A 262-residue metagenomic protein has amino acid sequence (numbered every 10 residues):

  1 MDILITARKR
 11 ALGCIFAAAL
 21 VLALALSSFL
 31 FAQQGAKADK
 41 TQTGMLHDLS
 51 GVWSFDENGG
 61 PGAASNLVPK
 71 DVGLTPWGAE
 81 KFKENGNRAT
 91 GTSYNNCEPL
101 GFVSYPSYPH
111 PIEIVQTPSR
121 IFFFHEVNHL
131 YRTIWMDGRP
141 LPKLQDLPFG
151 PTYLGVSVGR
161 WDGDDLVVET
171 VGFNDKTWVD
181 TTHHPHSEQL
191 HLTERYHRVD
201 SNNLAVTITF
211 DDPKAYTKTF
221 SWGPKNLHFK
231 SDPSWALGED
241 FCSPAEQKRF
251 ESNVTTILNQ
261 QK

Functional and structural regions predicted by a protein language model:
M1-C14: N-terminal secretory signal peptides that target proteins for export/translocation
D2-L4, S28-K262: PEST-like low-complexity, intrinsically disordered acidic/proline/serine-rich tracts that flank trafficking/processing
G13-F29: Bacterial N-terminal signal peptides
